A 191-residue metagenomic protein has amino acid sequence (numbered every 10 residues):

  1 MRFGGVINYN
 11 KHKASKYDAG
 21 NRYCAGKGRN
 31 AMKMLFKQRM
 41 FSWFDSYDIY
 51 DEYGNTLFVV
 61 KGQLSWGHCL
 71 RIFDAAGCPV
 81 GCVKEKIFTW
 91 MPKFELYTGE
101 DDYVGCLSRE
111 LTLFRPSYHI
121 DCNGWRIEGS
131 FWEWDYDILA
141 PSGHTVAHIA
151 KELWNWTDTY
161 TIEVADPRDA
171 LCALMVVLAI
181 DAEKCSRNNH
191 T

Functional and structural regions predicted by a protein language model:
Y9-A31: Short, Lys/Arg-enriched N-terminal segments with co-localized hydrophobic residues within the first ~10-30 amino acids
C24-T191: Intrinsically disordered, low-complexity proline/glycine-rich segments
